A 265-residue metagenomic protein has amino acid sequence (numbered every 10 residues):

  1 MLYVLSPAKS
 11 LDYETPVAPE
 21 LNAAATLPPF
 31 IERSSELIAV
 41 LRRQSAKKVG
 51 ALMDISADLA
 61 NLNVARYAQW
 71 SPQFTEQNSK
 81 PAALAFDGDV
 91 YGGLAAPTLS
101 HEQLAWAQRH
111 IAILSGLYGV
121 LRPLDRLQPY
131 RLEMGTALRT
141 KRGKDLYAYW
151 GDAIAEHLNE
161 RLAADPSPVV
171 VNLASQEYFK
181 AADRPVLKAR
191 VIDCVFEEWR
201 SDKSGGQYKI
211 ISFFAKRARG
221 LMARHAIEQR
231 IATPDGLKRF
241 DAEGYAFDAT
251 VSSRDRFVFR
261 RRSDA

Functional and structural regions predicted by a protein language model:
V4-T98: Active-site helix-to-loop segments that bind/position phosphate- or nucleotide-bearing substrates and donors across
A96-S253, V258-A265: Internal, well-folded beta-alpha domain core
